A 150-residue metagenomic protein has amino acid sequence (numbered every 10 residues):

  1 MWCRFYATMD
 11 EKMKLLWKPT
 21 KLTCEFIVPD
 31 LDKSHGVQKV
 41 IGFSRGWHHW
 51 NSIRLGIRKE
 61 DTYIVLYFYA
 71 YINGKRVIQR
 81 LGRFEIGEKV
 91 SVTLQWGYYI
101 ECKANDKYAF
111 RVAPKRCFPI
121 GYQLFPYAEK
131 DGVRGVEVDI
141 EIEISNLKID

Functional and structural regions predicted by a protein language model:
M1-Y67: Secretory/extracellular carbohydrate-interaction modules and structurally similar beta-sandwich "look-alikes"
L15-W17, H48, R83-E85, Q95 (+1 more regions): Surface-exposed coil/turn segments at beta-strand junctions on protein surfaces, enriched
I53-G56, V77-E85, K107-R116: Short amphipathic beta-strand/extended segments with alternating polar/hydrophobic composition
Y67-S91: Short, aromatic/His-centered strand-loop micro-motif at the edge of beta-sheets
N73, K103-K107: Short strand-turn-strand beta-turns centered on an Asx-Gly dipeptide
E88-C102: Short tryptophan-centered beta-strand motifs in secreted/extracellular beta-sheet-rich domains of glycan-recognition
V112-E143: Flexible glycan-contacting loops in extracellular carbohydrate-active proteins
K148-D150: Intrinsically disordered, low-complexity, charge-dense segments enriched in Lys/Arg and Glu/Asp interspersed
